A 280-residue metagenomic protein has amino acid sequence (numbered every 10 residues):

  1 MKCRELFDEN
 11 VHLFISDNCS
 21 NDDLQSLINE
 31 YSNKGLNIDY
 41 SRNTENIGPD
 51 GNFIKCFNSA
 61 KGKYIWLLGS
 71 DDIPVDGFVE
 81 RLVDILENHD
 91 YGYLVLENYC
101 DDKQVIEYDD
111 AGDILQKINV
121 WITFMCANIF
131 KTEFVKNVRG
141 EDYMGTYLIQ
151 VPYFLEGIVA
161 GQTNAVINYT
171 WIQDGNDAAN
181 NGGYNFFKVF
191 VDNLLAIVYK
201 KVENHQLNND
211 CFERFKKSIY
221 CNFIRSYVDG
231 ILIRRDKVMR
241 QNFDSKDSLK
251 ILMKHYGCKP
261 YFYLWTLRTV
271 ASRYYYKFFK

Functional and structural regions predicted by a protein language model:
M1-N10: Short, acidic, metal-binding catalytic loop of nucleotide-sugar glycosyltransferases
D17-S26, E45: A conserved acidic beta->alpha catalytic loop
N18, L68-S70: Active-site acidic Asp-centered loop
N43-A60: Glycine-rich, basic loop-to-helix element that forms the pyrophosphate-binding segment of sugar-nucleotide handling
I65: Short aromatic/hydrophobic "clamp" motif used to bind/position activated sugar donors
I73, G77-Y108: Conserved donor NDP-sugar-binding/catalytic core segment of glycosyltransferases
A111-F190: Conserved nucleotide-sugar donor-binding catalytic segment
P152-L155, V159, V166-K280: C-terminal subregions of glycosyltransferases and related glycan-biosynthesis enzymes
